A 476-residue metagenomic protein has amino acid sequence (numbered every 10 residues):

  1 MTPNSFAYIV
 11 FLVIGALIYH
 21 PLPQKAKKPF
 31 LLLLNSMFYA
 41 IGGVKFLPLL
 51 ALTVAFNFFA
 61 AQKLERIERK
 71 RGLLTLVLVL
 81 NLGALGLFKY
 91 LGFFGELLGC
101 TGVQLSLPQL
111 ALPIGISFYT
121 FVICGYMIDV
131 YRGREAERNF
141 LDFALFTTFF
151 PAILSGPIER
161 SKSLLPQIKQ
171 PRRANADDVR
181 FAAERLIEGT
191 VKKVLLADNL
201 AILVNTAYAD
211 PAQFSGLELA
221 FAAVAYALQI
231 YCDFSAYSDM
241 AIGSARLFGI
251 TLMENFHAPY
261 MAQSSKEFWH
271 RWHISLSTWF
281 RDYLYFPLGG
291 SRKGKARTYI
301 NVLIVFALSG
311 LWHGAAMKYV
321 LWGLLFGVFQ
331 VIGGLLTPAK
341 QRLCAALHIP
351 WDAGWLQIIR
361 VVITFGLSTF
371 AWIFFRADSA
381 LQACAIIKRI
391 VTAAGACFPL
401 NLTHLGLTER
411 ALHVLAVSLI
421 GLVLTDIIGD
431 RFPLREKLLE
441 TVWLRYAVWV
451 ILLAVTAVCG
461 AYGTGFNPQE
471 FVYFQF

Functional and structural regions predicted by a protein language model:
M1-T425, G429-Q475: Membrane-embedded transmembrane alpha-helical bundles that form the catalytic cores of multi-pass lipid-modifying
